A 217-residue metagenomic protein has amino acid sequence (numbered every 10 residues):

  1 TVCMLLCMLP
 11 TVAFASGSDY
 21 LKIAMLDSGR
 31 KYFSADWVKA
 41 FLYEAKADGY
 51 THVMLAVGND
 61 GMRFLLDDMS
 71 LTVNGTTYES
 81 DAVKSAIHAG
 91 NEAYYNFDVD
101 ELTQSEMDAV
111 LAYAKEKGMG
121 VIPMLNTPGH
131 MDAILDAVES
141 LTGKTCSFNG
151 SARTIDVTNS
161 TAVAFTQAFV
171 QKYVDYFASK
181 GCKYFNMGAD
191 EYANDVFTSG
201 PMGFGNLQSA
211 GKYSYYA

Functional and structural regions predicted by a protein language model:
V2-C3, A13: Cleavable N-terminal signal peptides
M8-G17: Sec-dependent signal peptide cleavage junction
S16-Y43, A47-H52, T145-Q167: N-terminal hydrophobic targeting/anchoring segments and the immediately downstream early-domain regions of hydrolases
Y20, D60-E116, M131-T161, A193-S214: Aromatic- and acidic-residue-enriched carbohydrate-binding clefts of CAZyme catalytic domains
D27-G29, G58-D60, N126-H130, D190-Y192: Active-site beta-loop-alpha junctions enriched in small/polar residues
D36-M62, G120, F177-K180: Catalytic domains of carbohydrate-active enzymes, especially glycoside hydrolases
D48-Y50, E106-P128, S151-G188: An active-site-proximal structural segment forming one wall of the substrate-binding cleft that immediately precedes
F169-D175, K180-F185, A189-A217: Gly/Pro-rich turn-and-neighbor structural signature
